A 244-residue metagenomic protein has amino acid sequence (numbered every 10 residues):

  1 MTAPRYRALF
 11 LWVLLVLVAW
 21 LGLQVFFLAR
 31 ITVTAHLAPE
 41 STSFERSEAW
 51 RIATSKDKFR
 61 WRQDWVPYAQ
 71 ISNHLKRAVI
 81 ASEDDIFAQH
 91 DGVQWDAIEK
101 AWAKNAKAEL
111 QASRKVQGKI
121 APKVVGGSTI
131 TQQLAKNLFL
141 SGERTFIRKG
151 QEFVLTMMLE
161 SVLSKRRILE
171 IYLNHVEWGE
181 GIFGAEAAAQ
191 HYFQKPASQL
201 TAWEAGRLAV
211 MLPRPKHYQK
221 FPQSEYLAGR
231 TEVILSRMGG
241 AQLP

Functional and structural regions predicted by a protein language model:
T2-P244: Juxtamembrane regions of bacterial inner-membrane/periplasmic proteins, predominantly the peptidoglycan biogenesis
